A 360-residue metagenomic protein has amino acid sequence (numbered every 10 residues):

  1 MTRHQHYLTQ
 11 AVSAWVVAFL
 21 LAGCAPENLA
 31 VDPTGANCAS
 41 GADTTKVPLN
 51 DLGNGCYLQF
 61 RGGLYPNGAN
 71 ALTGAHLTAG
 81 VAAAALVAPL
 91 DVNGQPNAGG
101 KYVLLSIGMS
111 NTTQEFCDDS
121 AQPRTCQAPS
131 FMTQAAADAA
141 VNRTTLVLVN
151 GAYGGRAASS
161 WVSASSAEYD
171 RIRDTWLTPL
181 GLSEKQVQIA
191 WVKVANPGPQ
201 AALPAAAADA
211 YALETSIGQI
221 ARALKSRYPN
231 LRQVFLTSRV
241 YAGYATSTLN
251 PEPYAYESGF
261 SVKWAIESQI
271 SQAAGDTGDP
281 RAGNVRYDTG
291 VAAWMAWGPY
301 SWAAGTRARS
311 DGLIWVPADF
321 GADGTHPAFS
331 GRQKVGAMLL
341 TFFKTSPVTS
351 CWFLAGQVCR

Functional and structural regions predicted by a protein language model:
M1-T9: N-terminal secretory signal peptides that target proteins for export/translocation
Q10-G23: Bacterial N-terminal signal peptides
L20-A36, S350: Bacterial Sec-dependent N-terminal signal peptides
L49, N54-G80, P96-Y211: Conserved SGNH/GDSL esterase-like catalytic core that processes O-acyl groups on lipids and polysaccharides
G100-V103, V141-V147, E184-I189, R227-V234 (+2 more regions): Loop/turn elements at helix/coil->beta-strand transitions in domains of secreted/extracellular proteins
T112, A121, A136-A137, L177 (+6 more regions): Sec-exported extracytoplasmic/periplasmic mature domains
D118, C126-S130, R171, I189 (+7 more regions): Extracytoplasmic/secreted proteins, especially bacterial periplasmic and envelope-associated proteins
V240-R360: Catalytic His-Asp segment of secreted/periplasmic serine-dependent ester chemistry enzymes
